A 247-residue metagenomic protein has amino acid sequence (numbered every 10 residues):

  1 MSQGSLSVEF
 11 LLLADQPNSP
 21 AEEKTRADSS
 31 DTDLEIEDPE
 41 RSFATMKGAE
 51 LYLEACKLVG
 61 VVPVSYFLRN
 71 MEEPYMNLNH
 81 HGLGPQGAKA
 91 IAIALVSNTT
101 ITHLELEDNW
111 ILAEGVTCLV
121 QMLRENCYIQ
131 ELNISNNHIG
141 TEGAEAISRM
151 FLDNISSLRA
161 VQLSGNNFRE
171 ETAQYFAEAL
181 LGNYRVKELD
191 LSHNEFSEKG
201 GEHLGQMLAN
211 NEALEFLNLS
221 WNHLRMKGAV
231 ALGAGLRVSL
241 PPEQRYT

Functional and structural regions predicted by a protein language model:
M1-T247: Leucine-rich tandem repeat or coiled-coil scaffolds
